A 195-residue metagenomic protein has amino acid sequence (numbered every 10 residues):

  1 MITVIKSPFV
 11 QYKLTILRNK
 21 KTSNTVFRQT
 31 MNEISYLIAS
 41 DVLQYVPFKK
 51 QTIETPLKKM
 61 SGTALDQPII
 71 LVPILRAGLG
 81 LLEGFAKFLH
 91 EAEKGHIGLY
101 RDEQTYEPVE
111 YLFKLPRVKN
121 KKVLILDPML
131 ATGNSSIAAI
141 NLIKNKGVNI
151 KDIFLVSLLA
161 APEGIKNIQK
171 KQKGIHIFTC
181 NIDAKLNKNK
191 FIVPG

Functional and structural regions predicted by a protein language model:
M1-P194: PRPP-associated nucleotide enzymes
